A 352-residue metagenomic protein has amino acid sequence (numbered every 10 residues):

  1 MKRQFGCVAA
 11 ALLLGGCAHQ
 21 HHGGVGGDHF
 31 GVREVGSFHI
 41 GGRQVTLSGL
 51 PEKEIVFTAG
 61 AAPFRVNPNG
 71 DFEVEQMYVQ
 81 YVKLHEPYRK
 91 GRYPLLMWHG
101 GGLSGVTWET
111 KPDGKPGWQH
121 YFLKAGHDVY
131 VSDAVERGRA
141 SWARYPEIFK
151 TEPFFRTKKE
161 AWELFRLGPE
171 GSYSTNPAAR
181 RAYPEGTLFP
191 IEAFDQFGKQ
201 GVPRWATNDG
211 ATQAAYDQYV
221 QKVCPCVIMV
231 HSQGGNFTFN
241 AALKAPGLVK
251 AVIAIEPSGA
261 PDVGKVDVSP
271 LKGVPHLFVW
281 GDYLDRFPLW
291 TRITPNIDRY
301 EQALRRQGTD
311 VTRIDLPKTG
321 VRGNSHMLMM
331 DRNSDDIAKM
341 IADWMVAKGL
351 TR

Functional and structural regions predicted by a protein language model:
G15-G16: C-terminal motif of bacterial Sec signal peptides marking the signal peptidase cleavage site
H22-K90: N-terminal cap/lid segment of alpha/beta-hydrolase-fold proteins
K90-G100: Short beta-strand element of the alpha/beta-hydrolase
G101-A125, Y130, R139, P261 (+1 more regions): Short substrate-entry loop that stabilizes the transition state in hydrolases
A206-V227: Conserved acidic catalytic loop of the alpha/beta-hydrolase fold
M229-T238: Gly/Ala-rich beta-loop-alpha elbow adjacent to hydrolase catalytic centers
A254-L316: The feature captures the conserved acid-bearing segment of alpha/beta-hydrolase catalytic domains
M327-R352: Catalytic active-site module of serine/aspartate enzymes centered on a nucleophile-bearing elbow/loop
